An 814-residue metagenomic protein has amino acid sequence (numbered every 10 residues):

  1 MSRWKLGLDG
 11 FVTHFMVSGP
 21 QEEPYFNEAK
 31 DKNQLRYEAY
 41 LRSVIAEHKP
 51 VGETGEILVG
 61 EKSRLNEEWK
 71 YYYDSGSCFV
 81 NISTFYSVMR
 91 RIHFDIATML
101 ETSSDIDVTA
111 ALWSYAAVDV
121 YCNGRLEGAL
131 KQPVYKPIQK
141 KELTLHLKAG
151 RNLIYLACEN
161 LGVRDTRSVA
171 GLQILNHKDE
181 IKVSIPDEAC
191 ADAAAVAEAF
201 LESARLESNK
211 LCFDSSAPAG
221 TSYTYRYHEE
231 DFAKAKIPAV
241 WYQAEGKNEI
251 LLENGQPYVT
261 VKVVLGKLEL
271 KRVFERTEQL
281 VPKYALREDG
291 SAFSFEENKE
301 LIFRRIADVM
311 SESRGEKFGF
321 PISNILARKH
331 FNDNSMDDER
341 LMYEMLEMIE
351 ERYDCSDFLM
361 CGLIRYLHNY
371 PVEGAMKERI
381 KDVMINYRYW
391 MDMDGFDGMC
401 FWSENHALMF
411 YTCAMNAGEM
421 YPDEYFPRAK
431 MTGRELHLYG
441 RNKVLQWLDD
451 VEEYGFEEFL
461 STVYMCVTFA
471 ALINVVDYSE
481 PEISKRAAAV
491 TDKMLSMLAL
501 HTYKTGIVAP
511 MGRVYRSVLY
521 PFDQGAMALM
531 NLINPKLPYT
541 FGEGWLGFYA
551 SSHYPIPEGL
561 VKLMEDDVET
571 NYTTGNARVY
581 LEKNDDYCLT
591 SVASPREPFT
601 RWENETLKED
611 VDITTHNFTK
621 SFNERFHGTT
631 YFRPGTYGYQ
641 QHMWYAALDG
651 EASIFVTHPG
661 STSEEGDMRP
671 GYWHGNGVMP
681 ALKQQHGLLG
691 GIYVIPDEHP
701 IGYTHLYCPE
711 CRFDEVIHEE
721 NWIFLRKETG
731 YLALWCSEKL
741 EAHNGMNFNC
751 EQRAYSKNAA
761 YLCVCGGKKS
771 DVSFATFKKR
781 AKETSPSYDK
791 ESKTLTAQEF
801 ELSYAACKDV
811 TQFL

Functional and structural regions predicted by a protein language model:
M1-S75, Y155-A197: Accessory carbohydrate-binding/adhesion or oligomerization-edge regions at the termini of glycan-active proteins
N81-T84, D95-A97, I138-L143, A199 (+1 more regions): Short structured motifs
S83-H93, K131-Y135: Extracellular beta-rich ligand/substrate-recognition surface
R90-I92, I96-V108, T144-A149, S203-A204 (+2 more regions): Extracellular and analogous surface-interaction loops
T102, I106-V120, I154: Aromatic-lined ligand-binding clefts that engage carbohydrates, nucleic acids, or primary amines
D119-G171: Beta-strand-rich ligand-recognition modules
D192-N405, H437-V444, K536-L814: Ser/Thr/Asn(+Pro)-rich, low-complexity disordered segments
D357-R578: Extracellular polysaccharide-recognition and catalytic grooves
